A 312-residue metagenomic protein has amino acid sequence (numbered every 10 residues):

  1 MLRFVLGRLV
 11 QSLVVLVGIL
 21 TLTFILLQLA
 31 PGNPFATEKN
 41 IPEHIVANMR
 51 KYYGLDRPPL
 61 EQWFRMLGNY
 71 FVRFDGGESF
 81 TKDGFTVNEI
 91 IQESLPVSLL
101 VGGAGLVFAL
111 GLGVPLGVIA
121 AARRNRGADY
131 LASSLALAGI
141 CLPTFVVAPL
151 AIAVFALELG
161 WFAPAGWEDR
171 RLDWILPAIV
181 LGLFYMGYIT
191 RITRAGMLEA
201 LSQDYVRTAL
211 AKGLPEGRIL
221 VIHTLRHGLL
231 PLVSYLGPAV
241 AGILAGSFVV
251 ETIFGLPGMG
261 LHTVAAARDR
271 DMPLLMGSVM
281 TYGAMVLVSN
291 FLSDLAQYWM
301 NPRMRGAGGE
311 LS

Functional and structural regions predicted by a protein language model:
L2-F4, I91, L95-A128, T144 (+1 more regions): Alpha-helical transmembrane segments of integral membrane proteins, especially multi-pass inner/plasma-membrane
L6-V15: N-terminal signal-anchor/signal peptide hydrophobic helix marking the start of the first transmembrane segment
S12, L20, H44, L110 (+5 more regions): Residue-level recognition of pore/gate-forming positions within transmembrane alpha-helices of multi-pass
L16-R65, T81, L159-L176: Hydrophobic alpha-helical transmembrane segments of membrane transport/permease proteins and related membrane-embedded
I19, T23-L27, A148, I152-A156 (+4 more regions): Juxtamembrane/transmembrane-helix interface segments of polytopic membrane transporters
A30, G139-L142, L244: Transmembrane helix irregularities
D56-V114: An internal, D/E-rich "acidic patch" concept
E78, G84, S133-A195: Membrane-water interface segments at transmembrane-helix boundaries in multipass membrane proteins
